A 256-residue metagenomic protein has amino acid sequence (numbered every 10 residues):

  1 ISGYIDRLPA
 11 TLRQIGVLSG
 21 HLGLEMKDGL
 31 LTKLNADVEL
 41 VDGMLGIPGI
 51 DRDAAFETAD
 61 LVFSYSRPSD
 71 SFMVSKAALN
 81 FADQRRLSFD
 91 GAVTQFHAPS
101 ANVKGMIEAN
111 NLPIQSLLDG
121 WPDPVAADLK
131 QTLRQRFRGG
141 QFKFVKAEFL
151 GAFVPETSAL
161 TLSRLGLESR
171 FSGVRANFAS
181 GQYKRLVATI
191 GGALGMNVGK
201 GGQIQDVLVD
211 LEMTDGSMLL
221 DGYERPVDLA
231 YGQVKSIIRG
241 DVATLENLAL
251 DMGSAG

Functional and structural regions predicted by a protein language model:
I1-D6, R13-G29, A36-A101, M106-D119 (+3 more regions): Hydrophobic lipid-interacting interfaces of membrane-associated proteins
P9, Q131-Q135: Short, P/G- and charge-enriched loop/turn segments at secondary-structure junctions
A126-A127: Outer membrane beta-barrel transmembrane domains
E156-L162: Short loop/turn motifs that connect adjacent beta-strands in outer-membrane beta-barrel proteins
